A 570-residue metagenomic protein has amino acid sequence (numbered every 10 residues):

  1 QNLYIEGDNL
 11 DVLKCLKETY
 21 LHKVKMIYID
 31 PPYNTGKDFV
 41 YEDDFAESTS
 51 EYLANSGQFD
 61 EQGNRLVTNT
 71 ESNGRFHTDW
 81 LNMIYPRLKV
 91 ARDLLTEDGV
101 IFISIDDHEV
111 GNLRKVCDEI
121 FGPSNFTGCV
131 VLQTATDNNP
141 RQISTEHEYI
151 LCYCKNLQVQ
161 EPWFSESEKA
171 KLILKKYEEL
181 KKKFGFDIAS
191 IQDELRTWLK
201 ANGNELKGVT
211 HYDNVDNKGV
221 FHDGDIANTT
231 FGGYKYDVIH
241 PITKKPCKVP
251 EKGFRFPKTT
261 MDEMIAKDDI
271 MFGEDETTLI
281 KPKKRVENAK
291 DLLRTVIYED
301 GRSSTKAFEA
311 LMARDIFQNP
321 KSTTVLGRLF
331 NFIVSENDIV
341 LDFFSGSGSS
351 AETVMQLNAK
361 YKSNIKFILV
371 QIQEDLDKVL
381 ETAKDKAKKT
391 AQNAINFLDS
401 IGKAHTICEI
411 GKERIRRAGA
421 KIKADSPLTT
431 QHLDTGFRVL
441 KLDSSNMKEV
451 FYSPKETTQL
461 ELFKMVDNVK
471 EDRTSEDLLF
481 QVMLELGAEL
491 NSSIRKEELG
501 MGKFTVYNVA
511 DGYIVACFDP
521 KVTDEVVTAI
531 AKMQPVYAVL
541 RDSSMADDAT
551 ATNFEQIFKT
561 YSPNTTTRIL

Functional and structural regions predicted by a protein language model:
Q1, N64-G74, D79, N125-V131 (+3 more regions): Cysteine-dependent PTP/DSP-like catalytic domain, specifically the C-terminal lobe
Q1-I339, Y361, I372-L380: Class I S-adenosyl-L-methionine
I29-P32, D338-L357, M483: A phosphate-binding catalytic loop at a beta-strand-loop-alpha-helix junction that coordinates phosphoryl groups
P32, D107-V110, G348, L442-K448: Short, internal active-site loops enriched in acidic
K115, T295, T323-R328, G348 (+5 more regions): Feature representing long, continuous alpha-helical segments
G224-I226, T230-Y234, E287, T435-F451: Core structural elements
F480, E485-E489, N508-L570: Long, compositionally biased intrinsically disordered regions
E485-V506: Conserved helicase/translocase motor-coupling segment
